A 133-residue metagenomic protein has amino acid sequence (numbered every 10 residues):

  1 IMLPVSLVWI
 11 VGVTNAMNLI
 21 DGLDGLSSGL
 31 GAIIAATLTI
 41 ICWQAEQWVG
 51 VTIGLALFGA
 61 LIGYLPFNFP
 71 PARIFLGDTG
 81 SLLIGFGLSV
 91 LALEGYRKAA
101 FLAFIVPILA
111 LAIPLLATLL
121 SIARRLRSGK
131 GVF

Functional and structural regions predicted by a protein language model:
I1-V11: Membrane-helix boundary/helix-loop-helix interface segments in multi-pass membrane proteins
V11-N15, D24-S28: PRPP/pyrophosphate-binding module of the type I phosphoribosyltransferase fold
M17-N18, L93: Helix-capping/transition residues at the boundaries of transmembrane alpha-helices and the short helical linkers
L26-F133: Alpha-helical transmembrane segments
